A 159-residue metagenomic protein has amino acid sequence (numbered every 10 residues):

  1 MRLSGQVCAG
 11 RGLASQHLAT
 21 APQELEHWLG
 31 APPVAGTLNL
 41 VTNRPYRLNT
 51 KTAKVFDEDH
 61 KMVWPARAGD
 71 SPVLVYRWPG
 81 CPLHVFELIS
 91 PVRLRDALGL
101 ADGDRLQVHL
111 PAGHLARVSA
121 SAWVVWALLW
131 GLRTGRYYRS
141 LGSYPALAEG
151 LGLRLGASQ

Functional and structural regions predicted by a protein language model:
M1-L83, V108, G113-Y138: Long, compositionally biased stretches
V85-S90, Q107: Active-site scaffold segments
F86, A97-G99: Short histidine-centered beta-strand/loop micro-motifs that create catalytic or ligand/metal-coordination sites
S90-D96: Short alpha-helix capping/helix-loop boundary micro-motifs
D96, W126-W130, A146-G150: Polar/charged alpha-helical tracts
A101-L106: Loop/turn positions that initiate beta-strands
R133-Q159: Glycine- and charge-enriched low-complexity intrinsically disordered segments
